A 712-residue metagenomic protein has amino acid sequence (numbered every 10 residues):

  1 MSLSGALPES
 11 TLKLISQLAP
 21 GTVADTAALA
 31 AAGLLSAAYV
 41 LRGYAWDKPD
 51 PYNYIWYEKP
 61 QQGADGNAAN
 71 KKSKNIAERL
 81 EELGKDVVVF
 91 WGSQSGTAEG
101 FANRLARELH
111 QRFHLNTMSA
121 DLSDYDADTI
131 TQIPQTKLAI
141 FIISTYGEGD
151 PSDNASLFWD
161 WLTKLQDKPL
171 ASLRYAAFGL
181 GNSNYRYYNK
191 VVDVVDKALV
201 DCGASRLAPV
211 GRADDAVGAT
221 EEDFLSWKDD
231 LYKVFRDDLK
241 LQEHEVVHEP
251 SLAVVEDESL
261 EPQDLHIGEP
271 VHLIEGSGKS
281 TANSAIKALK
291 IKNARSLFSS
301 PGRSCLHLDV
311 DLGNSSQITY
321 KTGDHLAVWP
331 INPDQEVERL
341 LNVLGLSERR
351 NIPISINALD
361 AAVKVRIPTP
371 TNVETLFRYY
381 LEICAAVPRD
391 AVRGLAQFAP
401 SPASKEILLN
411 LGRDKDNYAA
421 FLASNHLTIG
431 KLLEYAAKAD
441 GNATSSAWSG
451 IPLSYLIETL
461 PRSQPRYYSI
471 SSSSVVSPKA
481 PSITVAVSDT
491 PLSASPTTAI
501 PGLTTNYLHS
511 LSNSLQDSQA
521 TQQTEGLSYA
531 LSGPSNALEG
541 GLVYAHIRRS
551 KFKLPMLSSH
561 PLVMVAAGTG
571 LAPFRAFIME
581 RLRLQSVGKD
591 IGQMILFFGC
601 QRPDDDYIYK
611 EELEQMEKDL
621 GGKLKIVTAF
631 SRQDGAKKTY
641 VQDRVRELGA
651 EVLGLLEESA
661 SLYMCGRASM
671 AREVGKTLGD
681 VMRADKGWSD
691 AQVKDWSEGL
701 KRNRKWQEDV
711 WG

Functional and structural regions predicted by a protein language model:
M1-G712: FNR-like FAD-binding dehydrogenase module
